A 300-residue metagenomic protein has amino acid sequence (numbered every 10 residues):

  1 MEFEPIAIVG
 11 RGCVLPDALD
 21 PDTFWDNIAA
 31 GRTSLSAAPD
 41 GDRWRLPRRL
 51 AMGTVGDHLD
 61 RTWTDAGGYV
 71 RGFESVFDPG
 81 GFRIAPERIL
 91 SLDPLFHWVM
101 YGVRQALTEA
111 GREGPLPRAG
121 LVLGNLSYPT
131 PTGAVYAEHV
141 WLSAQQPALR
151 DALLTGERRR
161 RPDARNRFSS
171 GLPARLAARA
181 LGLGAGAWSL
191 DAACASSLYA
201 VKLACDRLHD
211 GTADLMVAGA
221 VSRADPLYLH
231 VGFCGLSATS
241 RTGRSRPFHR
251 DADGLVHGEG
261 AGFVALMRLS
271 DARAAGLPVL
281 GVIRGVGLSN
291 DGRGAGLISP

Functional and structural regions predicted by a protein language model:
M1-P300: Condensing-enzyme catalytic core of the thiolase-fold
